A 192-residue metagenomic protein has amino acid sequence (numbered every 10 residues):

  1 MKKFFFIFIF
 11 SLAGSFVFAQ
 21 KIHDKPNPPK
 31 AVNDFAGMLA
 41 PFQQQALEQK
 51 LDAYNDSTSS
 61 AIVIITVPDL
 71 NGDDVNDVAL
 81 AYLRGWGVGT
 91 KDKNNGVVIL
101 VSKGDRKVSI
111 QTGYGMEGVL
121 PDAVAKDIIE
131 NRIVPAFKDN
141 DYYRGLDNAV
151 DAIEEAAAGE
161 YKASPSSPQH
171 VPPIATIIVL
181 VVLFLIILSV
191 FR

Functional and structural regions predicted by a protein language model:
M1-P26, H170-F184, F191: Bacterial Sec-dependent N-terminal signal peptides
Q20-T176, R192: Folded, non-transmembrane soluble domains that reside on the lumenal/extracytoplasmic side of membranes
